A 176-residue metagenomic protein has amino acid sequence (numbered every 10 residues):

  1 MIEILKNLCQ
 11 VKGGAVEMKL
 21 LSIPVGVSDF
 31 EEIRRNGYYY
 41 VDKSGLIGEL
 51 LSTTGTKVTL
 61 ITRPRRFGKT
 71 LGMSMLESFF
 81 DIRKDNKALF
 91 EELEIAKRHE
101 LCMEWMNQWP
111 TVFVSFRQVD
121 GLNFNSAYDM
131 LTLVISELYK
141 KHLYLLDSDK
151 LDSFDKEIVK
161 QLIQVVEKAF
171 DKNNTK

Functional and structural regions predicted by a protein language model:
I4-K6: Serine/threonine-rich, low-complexity intrinsically disordered segments
L8-D81, K87-R98: Walker A/P-loop-proximal flanking segment of P-loop NTPase domains
V16-I23, E104-T111, K156: Short, compositionally biased low-complexity segments
G26, D42, L46, G72 (+5 more regions): Alpha-helical structural motif
G26, E31, S78-L146: P-loop NTPase motor core
R35-Y38, T59, R63-R65, C102 (+2 more regions): Conserved aromatic-histidine-acidic binding/catalytic patches
H142-K176: Mid-core helix/loop region of P-loop NTP-binding domains shared across ATPases and GTPases
